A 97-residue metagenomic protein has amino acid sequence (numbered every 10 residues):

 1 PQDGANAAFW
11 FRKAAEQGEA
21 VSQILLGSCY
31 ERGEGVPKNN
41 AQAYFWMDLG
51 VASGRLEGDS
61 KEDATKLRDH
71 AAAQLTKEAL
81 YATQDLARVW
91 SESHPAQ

Functional and structural regions predicted by a protein language model:
P1, Q23-R32, L49-G50, T65-D69: Hydrophobic face of amphipathic alpha-helices that form TPR/SEL1-like repeat modules and related alpha-solenoid
D3, F11, E16-A20, R32-E34 (+3 more regions): Short helix-capping/linker turns of helical repeat alpha-solenoids
A14, C29, G50, H70-Q74 (+1 more regions): TPR/TPR-like alpha-solenoid repeats
C29, F45, A52, K77 (+1 more regions): Generic detector of well-ordered secondary structure
D59-Q97: Terminal, low-structured helical/coil segments at or just beyond the last alpha-helical repeat
